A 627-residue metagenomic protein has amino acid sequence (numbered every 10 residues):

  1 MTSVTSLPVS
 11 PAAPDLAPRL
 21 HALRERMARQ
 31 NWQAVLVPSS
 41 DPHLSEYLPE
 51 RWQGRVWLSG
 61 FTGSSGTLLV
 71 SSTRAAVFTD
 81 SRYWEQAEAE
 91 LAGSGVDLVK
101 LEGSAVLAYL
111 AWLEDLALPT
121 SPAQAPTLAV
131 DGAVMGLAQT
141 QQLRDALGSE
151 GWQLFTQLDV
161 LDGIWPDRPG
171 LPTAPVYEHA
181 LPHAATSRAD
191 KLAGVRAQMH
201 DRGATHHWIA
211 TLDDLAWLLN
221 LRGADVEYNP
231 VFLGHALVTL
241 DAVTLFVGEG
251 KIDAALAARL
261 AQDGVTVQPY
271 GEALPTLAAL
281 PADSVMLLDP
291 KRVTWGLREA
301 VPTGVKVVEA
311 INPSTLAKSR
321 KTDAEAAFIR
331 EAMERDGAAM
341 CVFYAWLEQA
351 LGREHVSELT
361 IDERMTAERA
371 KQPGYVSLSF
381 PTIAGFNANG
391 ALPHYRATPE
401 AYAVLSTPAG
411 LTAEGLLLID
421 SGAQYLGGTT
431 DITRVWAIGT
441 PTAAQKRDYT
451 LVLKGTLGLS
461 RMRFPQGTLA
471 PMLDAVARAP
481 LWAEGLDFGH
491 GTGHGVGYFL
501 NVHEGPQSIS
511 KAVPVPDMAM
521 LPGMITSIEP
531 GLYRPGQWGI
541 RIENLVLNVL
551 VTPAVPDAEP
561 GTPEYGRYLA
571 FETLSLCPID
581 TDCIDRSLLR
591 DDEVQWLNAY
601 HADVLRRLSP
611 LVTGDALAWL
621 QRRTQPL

Functional and structural regions predicted by a protein language model:
M1-L627: Active-site neighborhoods and metal-handling regions in enzymes and metal-associated proteins
